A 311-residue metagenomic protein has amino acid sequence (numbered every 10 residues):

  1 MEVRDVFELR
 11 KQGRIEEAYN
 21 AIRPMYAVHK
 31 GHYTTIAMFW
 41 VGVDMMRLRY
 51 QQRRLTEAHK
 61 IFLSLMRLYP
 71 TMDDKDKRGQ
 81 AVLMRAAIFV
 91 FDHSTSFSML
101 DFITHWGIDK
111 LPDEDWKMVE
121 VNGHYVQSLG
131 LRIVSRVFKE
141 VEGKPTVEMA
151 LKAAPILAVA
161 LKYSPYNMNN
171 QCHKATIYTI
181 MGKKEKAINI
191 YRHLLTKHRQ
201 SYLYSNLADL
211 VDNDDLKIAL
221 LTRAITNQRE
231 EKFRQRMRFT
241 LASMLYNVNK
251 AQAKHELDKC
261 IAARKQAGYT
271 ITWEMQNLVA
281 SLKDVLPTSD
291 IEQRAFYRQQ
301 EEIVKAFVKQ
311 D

Functional and structural regions predicted by a protein language model:
M1-F7, G31-Y50, L63-K144, L151 (+5 more regions): Amphipathic alpha-helical repeat scaffolds of TPR domains
M1-T35, M45, R49-K60, R67-P70 (+1 more regions): Helical anchoring/docking segments at protein termini
Q12, Q52, V147, M181 (+2 more regions): Structural motif corresponding to the intra-repeat A-B loop/turn of tetratricopeptide repeats
Y26-V28, R53-Y69, D101-I108, T196-K197 (+2 more regions): TPR/TPR-like (Sel1-like) alpha-helical repeat modules
E142, N167-E185, N189-E230: Alpha-helical adaptor scaffolds
K152-A160, S164-P165, N189-H193, N206 (+1 more regions): A basic, Ser/Thr-enriched alpha-helical scaffold prevalent in eukaryotic organelle gene-expression machinery
F239-Q310: Long, ordered, amphipathic alpha-helical scaffolds
